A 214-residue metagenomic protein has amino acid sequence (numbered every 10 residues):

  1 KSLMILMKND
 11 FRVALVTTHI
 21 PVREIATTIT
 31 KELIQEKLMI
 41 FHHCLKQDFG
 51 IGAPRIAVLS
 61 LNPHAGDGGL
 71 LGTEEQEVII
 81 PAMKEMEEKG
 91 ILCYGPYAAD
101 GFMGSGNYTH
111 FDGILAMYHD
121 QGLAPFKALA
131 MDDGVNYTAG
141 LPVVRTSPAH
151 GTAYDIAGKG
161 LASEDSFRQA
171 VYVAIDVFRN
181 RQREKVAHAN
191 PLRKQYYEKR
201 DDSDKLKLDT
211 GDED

Functional and structural regions predicted by a protein language model:
K1-E74, I80-D214: Anion-binding alpha/beta catalytic cores of soluble intermediary-metabolism enzymes, centered on
